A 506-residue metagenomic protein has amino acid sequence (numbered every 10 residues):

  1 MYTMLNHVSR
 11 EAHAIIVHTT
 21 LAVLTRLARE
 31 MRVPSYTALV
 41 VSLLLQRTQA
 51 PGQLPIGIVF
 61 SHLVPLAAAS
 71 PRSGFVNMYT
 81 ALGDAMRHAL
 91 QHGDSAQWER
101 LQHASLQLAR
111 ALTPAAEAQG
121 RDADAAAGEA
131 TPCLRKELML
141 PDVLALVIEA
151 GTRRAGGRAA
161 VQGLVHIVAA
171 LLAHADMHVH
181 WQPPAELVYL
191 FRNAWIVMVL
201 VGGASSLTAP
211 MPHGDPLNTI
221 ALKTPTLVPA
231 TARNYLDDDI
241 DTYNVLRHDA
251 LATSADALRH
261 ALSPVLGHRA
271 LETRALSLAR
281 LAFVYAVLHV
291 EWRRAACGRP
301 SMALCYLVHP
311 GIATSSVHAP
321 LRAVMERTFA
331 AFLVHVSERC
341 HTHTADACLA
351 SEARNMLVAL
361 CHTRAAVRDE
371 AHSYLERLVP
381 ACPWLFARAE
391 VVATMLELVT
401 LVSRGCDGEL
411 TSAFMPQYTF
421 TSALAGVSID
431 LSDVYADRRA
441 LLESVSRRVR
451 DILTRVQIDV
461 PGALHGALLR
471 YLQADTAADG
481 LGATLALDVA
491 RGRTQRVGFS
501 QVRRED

Functional and structural regions predicted by a protein language model:
M1-H362, E370-C382, E397-G405, T419-D506: Alpha-helical solenoid cores of large eukaryotic proteins
F386-A393: Short, glycine/acidic-rich hinge or "gate" loops at secondary-structure transitions that mediate conformational
D407-P416: Extended, Lys/Glu/Leu-rich amphipathic alpha-helical scaffolds
